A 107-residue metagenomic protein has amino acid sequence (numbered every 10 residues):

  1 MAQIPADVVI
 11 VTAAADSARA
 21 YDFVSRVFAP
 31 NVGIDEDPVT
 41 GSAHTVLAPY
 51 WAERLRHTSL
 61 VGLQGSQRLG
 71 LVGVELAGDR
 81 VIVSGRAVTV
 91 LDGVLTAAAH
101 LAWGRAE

Functional and structural regions predicted by a protein language model:
M1-E107: Active-site proximal loop and beta-alpha junction motif in alpha/beta enzyme cores
